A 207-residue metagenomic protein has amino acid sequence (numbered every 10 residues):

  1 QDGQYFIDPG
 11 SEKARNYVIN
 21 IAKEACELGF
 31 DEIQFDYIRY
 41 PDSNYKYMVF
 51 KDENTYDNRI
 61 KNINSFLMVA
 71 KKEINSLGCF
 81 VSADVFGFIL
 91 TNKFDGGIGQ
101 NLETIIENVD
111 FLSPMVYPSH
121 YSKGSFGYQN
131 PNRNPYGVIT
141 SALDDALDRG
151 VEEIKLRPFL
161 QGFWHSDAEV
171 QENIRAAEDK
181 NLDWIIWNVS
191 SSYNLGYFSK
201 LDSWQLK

Functional and structural regions predicted by a protein language model:
Q1-E24: Active-site-adjacent "subsite" loops/lids of carbohydrate-active enzymes
Q1-P9, S43-E53, F126-Y128: Surface-exposed, active-site-proximal loop segments in enzymatic domains
D8-N16, D57-N64, R133-T140, D167-Q171: Soluble non-cytosolic domains of exported or imported proteins
V18, A25, D36, I105 (+3 more regions): Conserved, mostly hydrophobic/aromatic
N20, E24, N62-K72, S76 (+4 more regions): Alpha-helical scaffolding segments of alpha/beta enzyme cores, especially the outer helices of TIM-barrel or partial
L28-N58: Active-site-proximal loop/short-helix segments that contain or immediately flank catalytic acid/base residue(s)
Q34-F35, R59-G99, E152-H165: Aromatic-lined carbohydrate-recognition surfaces of secreted/lumenal glycan-active proteins
V109-K123, N132-K207: Substrate-binding cleft of secreted/luminal carbohydrate-active enzymes
